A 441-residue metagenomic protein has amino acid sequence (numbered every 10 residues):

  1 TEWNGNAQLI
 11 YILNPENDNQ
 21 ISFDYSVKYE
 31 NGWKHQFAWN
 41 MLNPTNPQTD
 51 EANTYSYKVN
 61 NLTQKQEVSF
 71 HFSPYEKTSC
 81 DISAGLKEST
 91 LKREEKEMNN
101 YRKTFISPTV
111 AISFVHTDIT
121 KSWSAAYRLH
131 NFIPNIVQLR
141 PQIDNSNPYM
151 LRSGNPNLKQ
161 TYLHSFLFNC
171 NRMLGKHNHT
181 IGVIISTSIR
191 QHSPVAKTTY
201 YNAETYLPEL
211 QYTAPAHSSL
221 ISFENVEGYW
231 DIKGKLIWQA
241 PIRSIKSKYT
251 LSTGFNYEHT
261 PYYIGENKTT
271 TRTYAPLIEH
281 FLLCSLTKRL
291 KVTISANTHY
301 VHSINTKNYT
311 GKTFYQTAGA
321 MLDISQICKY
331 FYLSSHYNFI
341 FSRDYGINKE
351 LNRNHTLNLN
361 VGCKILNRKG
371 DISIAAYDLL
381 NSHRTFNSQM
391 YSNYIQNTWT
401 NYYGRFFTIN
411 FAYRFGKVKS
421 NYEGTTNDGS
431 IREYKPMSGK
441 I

Functional and structural regions predicted by a protein language model:
T1-I441: Primarily recognizes Gram-negative and organellar outer-membrane beta-barrels
